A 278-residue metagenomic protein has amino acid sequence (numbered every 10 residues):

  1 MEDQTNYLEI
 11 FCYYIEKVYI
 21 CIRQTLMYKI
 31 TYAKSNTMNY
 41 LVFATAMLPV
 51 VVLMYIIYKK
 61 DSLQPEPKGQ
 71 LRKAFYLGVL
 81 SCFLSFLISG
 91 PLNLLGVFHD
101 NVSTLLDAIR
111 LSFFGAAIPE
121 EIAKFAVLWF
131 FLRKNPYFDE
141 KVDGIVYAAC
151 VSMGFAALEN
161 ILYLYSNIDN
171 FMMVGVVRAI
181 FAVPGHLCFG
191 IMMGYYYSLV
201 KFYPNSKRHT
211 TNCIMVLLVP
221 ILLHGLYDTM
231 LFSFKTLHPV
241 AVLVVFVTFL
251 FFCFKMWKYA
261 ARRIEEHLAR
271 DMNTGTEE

Functional and structural regions predicted by a protein language model:
Q4-L8, Y14: Short hydrophobic targeting helices and cationic amphipathic motifs that mediate membrane/organellar targeting
T5, Q24-T25: Positively charged, low-complexity intrinsically disordered regions
Y13, Y19-I20, M27-K34: Short, positively charged and aromatic/hydrophobic N-terminal segments
Y28-E278: Hydrophobic alpha-helical segments at protein termini of multi-pass membrane proteins
